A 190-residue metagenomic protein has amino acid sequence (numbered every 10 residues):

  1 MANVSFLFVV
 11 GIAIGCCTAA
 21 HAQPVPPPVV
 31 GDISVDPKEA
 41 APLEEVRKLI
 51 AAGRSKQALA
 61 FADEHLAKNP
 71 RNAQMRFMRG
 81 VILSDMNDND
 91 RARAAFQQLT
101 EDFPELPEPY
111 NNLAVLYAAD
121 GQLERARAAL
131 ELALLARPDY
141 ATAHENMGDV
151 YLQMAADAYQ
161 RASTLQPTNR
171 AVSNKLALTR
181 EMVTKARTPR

Functional and structural regions predicted by a protein language model:
Q23-E39, L152-R190: Terminal, low-structured helical/coil segments at or just beyond the last alpha-helical repeat
E39, A73-Q74, P107-E108, A141-T142 (+1 more regions): Helix-start (N-cap) detector for alpha-helical repeat units in TPR-like alpha-solenoids, especially tetratricopeptide
